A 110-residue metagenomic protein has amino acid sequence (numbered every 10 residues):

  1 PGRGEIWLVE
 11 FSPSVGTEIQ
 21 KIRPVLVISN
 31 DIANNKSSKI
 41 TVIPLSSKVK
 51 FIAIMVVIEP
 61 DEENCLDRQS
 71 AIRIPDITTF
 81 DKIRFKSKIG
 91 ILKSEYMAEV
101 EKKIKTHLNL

Functional and structural regions predicted by a protein language model:
S12-G16: Short, charged beta-turn/beta-strand-edge "cap" motif at the junction between a beta-strand and an adjacent loop
Q20-I22, V27-P60: Compact nucleic-acid interaction/catalytic patches
E63-L110: C-terminal terminal-subdomain/extension
